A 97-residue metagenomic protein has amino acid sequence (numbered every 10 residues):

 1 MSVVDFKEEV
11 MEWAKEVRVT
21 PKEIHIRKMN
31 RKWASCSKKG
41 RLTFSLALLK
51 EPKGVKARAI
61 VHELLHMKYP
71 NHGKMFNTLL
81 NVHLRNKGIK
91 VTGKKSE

Functional and structural regions predicted by a protein language model:
M1-R58, M67-E97: Active-site-proximal or metal-binding-adjacent scaffold patches in catalytic folds
E63: Walker B catalytic acidic pair
